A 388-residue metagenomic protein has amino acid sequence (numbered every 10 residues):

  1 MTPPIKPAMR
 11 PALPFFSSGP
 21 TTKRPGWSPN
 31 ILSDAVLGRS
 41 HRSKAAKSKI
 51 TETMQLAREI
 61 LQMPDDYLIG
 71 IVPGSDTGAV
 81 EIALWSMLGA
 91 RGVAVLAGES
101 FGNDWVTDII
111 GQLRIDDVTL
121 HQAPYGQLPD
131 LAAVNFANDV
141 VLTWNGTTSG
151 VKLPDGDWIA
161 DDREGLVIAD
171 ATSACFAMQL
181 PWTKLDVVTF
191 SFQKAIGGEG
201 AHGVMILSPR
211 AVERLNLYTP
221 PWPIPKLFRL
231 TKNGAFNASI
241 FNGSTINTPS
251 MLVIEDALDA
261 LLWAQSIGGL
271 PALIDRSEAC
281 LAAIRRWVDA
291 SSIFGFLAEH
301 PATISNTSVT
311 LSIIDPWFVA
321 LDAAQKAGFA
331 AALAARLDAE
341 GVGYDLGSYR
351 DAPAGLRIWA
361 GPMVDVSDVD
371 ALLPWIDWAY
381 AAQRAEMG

Functional and structural regions predicted by a protein language model:
M1-K44: N-terminal "arm"/small-domain region of PLP-dependent enzymes with the aminotransferase-like
N30-I82, S86, G98-D108, D289: Conserved N-terminal alpha-helix of the aminotransferase class I/II PLP-enzyme fold
G78, S86-V140: PLP-dependent aminotransferase-like
P124-F176, V187: Active-site phosphate-binding strand-loop segment of PLP-dependent enzymes
W182-Q193, G203: Conserved active-site segment immediately N-terminal to the catalytic lysine that forms the internal aldimine
Q193-W287: Active-site C-terminal subdomain of aminotransferase-like
D289, I293-S367, A371: Conserved C-terminal alpha-helix-loop-beta "cap" of PLP-dependent enzymes that closes/shapes the active-site mouth
